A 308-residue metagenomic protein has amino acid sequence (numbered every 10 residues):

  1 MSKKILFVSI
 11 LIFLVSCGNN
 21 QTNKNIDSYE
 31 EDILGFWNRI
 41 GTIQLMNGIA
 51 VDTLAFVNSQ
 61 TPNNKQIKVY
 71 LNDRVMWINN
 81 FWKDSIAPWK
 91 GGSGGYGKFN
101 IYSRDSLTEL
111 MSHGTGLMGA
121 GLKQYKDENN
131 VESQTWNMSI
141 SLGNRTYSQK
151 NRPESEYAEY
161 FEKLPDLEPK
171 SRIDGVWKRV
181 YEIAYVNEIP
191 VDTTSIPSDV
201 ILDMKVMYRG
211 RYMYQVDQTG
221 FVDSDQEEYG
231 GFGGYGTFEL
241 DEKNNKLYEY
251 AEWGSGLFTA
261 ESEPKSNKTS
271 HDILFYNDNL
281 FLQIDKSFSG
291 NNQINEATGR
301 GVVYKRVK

Functional and structural regions predicted by a protein language model:
K4-L14: Sec-dependent N-terminal signal peptides
C17-G94, K98, R104-G233, T237-K308: Lipid interaction determinants
